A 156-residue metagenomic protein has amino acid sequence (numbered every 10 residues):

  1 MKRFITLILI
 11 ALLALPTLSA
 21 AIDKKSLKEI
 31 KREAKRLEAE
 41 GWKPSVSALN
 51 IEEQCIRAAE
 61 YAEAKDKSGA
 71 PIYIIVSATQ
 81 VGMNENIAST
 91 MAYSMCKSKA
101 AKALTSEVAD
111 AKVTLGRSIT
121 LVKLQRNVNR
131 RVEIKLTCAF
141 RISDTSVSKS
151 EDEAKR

Functional and structural regions predicted by a protein language model:
K2-I8: Sec-dependent signal peptide recognition, specifically the positively charged N-region followed immediately by
I8-P16: Bacterial N-terminal signal peptides
S19-R156: Domain-level marker for long, solvent-exposed, non-transmembrane regions
